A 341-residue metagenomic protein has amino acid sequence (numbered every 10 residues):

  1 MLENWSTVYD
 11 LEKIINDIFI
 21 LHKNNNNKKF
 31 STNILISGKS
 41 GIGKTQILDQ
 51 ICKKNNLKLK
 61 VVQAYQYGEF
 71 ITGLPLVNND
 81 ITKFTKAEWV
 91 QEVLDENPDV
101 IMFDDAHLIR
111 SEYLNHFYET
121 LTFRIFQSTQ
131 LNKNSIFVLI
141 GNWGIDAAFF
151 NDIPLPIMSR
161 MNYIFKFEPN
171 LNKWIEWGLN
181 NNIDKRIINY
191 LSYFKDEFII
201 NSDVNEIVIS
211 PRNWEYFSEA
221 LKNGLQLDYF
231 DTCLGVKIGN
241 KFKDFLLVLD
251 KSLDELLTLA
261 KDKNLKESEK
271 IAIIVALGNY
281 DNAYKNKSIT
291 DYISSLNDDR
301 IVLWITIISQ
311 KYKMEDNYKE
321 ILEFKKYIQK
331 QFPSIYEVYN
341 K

Functional and structural regions predicted by a protein language model:
M1-I101, D105-K341: C-terminal regulatory/interaction module of P-loop NTP-utilizing enzymes
